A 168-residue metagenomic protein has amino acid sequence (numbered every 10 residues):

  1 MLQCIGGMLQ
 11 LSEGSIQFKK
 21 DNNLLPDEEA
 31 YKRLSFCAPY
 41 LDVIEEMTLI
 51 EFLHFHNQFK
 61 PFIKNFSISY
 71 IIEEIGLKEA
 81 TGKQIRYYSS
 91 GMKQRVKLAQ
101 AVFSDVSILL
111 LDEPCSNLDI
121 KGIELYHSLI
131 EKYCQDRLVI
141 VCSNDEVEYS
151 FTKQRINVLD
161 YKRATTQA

Functional and structural regions predicted by a protein language model:
G6: Helix-to-loop junction immediately C-terminal to a conserved catalytic motif
G14-A30: Conserved ABC transporter NBD signature motif
Y40, E45-P61: Q-loop/switch helix immediately C-terminal to the Walker
N65-T81: Conserved ABC ATPase "signature" region
Q84-G91: Conserved ABC ATPase signature
L98: Hydrophobic anchor residue at the start of the ABC signature
D112, D119: ABC-family nucleotide-binding domains
